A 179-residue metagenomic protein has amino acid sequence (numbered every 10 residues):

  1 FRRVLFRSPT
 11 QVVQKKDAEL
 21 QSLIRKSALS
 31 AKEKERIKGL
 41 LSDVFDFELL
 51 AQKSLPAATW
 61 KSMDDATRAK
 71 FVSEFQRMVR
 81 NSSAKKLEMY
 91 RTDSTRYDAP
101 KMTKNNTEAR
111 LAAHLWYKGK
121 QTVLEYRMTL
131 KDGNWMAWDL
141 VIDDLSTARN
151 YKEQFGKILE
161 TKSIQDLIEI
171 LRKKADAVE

Functional and structural regions predicted by a protein language model:
F1-L5: Short, small-residue-biased leader/transition segments that mark boundaries at the very start of proteins
S8-K86: Early exported N-terminus immediately downstream of N-terminal targeting peptides
S22, K26-R36, S62-A66, T92 (+5 more regions): Surface-exposed, polar/charged faces of alpha-helical domains in mature secreted/periplasmic/lumenal proteins
Q52-A57, E88-S94, K157-L159: Juxtamembrane/interface motifs at transmembrane-helix termini
F75, K101, A113-Y117, M128-L130 (+1 more regions): A mature extracytoplasmic/lumenal domain signature
N81-T122, K174-E179: Surface-exposed, charged secondary-structure patches
Q121-R149: Short beta-strand edge/turn micro-motifs at domain boundaries
D139-E179: Low-complexity, intrinsically disordered terminal/linker segments enriched in charged and Gly/Pro repeats
